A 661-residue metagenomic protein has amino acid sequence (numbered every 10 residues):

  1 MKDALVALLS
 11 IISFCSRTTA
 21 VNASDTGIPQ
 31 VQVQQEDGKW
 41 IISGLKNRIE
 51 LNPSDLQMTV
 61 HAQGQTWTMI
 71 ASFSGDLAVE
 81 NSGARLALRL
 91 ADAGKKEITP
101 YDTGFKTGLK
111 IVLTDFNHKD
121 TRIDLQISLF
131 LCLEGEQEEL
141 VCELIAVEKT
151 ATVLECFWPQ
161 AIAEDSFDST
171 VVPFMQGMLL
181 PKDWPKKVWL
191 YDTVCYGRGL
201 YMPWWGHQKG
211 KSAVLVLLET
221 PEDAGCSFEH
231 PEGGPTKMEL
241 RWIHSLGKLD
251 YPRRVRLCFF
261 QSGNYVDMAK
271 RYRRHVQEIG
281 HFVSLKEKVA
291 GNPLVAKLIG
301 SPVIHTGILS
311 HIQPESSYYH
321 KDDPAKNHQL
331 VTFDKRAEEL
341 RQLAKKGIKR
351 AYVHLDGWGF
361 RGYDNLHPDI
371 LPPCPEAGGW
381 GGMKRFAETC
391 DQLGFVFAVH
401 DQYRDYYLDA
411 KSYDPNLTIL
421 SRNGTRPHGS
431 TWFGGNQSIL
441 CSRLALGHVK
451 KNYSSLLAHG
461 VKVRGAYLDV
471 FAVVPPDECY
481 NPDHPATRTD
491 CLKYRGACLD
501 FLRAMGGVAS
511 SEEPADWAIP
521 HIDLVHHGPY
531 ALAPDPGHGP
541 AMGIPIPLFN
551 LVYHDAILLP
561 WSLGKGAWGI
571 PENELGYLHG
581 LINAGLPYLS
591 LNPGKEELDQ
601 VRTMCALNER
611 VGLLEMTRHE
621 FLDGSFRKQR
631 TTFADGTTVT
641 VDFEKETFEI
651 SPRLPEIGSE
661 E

Functional and structural regions predicted by a protein language model:
M1-A4: Positively charged n-region of N-terminal signal peptides that target proteins for export
V6-S13: Bacterial N-terminal signal peptides
T18-A23: Boundary at the C-terminal end of the N-terminal hydrophobic targeting segment
D25-Q30: Short, Gly/Pro- and small/polar-rich lid/capping loops
V33-Q34, W40-V353, W358, N365 (+5 more regions): Carbohydrate-recognition beta-sandwich/jelly-roll modules in extracellular/periplasmic carbohydrate-active proteins
G44, L246-M268, S316, K321-P324 (+6 more regions): Active-site-proximal substrate-binding groove within the catalytic cores of carbohydrate-active enzymes
A296, S301-H448, H459-A466, V470-H484: Aromatic-lined carbohydrate-binding/catalytic grooves of carbohydrate-active enzymes
